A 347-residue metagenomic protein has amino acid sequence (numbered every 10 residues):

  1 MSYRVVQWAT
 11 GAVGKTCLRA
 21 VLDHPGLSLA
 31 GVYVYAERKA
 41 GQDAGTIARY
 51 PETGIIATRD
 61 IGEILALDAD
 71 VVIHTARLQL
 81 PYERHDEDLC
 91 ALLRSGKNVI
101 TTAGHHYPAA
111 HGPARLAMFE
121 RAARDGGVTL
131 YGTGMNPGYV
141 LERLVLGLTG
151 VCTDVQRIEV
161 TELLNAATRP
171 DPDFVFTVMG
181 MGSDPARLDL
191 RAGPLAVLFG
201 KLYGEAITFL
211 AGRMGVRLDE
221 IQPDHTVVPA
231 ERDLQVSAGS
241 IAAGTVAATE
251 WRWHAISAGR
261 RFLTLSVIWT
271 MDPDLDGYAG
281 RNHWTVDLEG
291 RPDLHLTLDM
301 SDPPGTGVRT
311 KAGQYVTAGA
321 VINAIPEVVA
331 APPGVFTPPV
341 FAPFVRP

Functional and structural regions predicted by a protein language model:
M1-R94, G215, G313: N-terminal glycine-/serine-/threonine-rich beta1-alpha1-beta2 phosphate-ribose binding loop of Rossmann-like
W8, A12, T16, L67 (+9 more regions): Conserved active-site and cofactor/substrate-binding residues in soluble primary-metabolism enzymes
W8, T149-W284, K311, N323: Active-site-lining helix/loop region of Rossmann-like oxidoreductase modules
G11-V13, H106-H111, M135-L141, N165: Gly/Ser/Thr-rich loops at beta-strand to alpha-helix junctions that form or flank small-molecule/cofactor-binding
D86, G104-V128: Rossmann-fold NAD(P)-binding glycine/threonine-rich loop
N98-V99: A short hydrophobic/small-residue beta-strand
Y139-G150: Alpha-helical support elements that line or immediately flank enzyme active sites and cofactor-binding pockets
P273-P347: C-terminal helical cap and adjacent loop that interface with cofactors, partners, or active-site loops
